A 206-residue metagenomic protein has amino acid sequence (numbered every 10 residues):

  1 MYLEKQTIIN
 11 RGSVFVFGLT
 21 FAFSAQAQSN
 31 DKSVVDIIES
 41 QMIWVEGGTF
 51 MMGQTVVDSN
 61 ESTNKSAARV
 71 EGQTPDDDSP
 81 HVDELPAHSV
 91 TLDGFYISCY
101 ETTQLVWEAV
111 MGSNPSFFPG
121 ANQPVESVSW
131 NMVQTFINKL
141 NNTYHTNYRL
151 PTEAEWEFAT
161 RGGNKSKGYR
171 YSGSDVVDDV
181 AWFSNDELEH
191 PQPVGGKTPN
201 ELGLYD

Functional and structural regions predicted by a protein language model:
M1-I9: N-terminal secretory signal peptides that target proteins for export/translocation
I8-I9, F21, V56, N64: N-terminal compositionally biased, intrinsically disordered segments and leader/signal-like regions
I9-N10, E39: Residues marking helix boundaries in flexible regions
G12-A22: Bacterial N-terminal signal peptides
A25-S29: Boundary at the C-terminal end of the N-terminal hydrophobic targeting segment
D31-S33: A domain-start/cap signature at the N-terminus of enzymes
V35-P115, S129-N131: A short glycine-rich, aromatic-capped structural motif
M51, V56, N60, N64 (+3 more regions): Functional-site microenvironments in short loops/helix caps that host divalent-cation chemistry
